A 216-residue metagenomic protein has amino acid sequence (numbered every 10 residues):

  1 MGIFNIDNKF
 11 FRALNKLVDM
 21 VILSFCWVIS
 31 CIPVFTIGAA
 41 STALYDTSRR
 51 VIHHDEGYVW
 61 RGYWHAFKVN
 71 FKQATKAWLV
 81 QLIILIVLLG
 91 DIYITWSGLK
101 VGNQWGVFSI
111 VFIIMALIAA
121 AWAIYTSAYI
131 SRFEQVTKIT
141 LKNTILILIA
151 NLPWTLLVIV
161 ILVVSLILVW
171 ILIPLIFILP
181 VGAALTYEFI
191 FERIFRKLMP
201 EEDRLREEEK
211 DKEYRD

Functional and structural regions predicted by a protein language model:
M1-K100, Q104-F108, F112, A119-D216: Helix-coil boundary and N-terminal low-complexity module in membrane systems
